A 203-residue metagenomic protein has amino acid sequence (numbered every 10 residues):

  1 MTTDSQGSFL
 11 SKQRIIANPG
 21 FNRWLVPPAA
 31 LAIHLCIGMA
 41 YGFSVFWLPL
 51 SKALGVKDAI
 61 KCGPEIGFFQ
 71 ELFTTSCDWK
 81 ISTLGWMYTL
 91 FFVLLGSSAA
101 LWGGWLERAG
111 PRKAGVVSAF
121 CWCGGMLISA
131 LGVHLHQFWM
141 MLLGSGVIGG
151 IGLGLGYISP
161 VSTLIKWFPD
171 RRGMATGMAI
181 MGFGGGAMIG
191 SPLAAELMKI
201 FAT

Functional and structural regions predicted by a protein language model:
T2-I37, D78: Cytosolic juxtamembrane N-terminal segment immediately preceding the first transmembrane helix of multi-pass
N22-F69, I81, W102, S191-A194: Extracytoplasmic
L35, G125, F138-L155: Hydrophobic core of transmembrane alpha-helices in multi-pass small-molecule transporters, especially MFS/SLC-type
L50, G146, L153-F168, A175-T176: Intracellular juxtamembrane helix-capping segments at the cytosolic ends of symmetry-related transmembrane helices
W86-G104: Central cavity-lining transmembrane alpha-helices of secondary-active solute carriers, predominantly the Major
E107-A119: Cytoplasmic membrane-interface "Motif A"-like loop-to-helix N-cap segments of 12-TM Major Facilitator Superfamily
F120-H134: C-terminal ends and interior cores of transmembrane alpha-helices in multi-pass membrane transporters/permeases
F183-T203: Helix-loop-helix hairpin linking two adjacent transmembrane segments in secondary transporters
